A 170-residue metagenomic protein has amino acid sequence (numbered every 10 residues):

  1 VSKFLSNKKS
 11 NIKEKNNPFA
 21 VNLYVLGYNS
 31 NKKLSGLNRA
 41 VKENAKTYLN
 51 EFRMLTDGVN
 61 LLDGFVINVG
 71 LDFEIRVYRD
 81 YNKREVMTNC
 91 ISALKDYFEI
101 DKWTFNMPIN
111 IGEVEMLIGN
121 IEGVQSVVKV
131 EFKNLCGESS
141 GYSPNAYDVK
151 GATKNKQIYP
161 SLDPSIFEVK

Functional and structural regions predicted by a protein language model:
V1-K170: Acidic, low-complexity glycine/serine/threonine-rich segments
